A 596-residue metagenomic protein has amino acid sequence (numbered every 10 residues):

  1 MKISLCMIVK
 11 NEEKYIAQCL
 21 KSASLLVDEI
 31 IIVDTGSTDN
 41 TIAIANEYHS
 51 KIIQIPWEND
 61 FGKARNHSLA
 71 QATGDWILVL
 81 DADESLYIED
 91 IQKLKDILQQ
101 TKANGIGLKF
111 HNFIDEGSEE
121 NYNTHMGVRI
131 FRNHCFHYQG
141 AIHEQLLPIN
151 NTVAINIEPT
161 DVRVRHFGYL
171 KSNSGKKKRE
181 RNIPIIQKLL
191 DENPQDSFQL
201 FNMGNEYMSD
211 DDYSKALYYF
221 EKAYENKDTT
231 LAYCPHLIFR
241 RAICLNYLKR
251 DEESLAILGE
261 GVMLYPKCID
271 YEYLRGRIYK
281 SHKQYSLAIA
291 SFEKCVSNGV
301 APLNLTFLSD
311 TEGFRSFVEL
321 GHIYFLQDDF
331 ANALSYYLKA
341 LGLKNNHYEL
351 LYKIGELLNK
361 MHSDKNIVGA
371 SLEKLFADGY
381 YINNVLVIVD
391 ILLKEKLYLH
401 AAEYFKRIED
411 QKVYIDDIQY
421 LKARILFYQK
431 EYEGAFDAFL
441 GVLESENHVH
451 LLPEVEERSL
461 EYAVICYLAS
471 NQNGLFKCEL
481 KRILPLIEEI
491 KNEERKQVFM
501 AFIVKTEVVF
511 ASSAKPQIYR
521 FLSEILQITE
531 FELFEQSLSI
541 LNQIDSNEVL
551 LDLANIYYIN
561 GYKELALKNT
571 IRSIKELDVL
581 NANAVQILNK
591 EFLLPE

Functional and structural regions predicted by a protein language model:
C6-E29: Short, well-formed alpha-helical segments that are part of the catalytic scaffolds of diverse glycosyltransferases
A17, D39-Y48, E89: Acidic helix N-cap motif at the loop->helix transition within catalytic regions of sugar-transfer enzymes
S22, D34-A43, W57: A conserved acidic beta->alpha catalytic loop
A43-H67, Q71: Conserved donor nucleotide-binding strand/loop of the catalytic core
K63-L69, L80, Y87-K215: Catalytic-site signature of metal-activated, phosphate-bearing donor transferases, centered on the GT-A/GT-A-like
I77: Short aromatic/hydrophobic "clamp" motif used to bind/position activated sugar donors
D210, L248, H282, Q327 (+5 more regions): Structural motif corresponding to the intra-repeat A-B loop/turn of tetratricopeptide repeats
E221-K222, E253-G261, A290-K294, A331-L338 (+7 more regions): Alpha-helical repeat scaffolds
